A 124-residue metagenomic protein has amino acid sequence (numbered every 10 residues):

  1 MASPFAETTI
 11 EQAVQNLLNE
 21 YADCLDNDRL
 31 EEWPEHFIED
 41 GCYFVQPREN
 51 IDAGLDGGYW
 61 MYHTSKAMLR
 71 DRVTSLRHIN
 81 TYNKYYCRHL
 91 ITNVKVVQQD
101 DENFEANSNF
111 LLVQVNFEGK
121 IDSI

Functional and structural regions predicted by a protein language model:
M1-E31, E35-E39: Short, low-complexity N-terminal intrinsically disordered segments enriched in polar/charged residues
F5-T8, L18, Y43-V45, H78-Y82 (+1 more regions): Short secondary-structure boundary micro-motifs
Q12-Q15, Q46, Q98-Q99, Q114: Residue-identity detector for glutamine
E39-N109: A solvent-exposed, acidic/Ser-Thr-rich amphipathic alpha-helical stretch
F110-N116: Beta-strand elements of well-folded, non-transmembrane domains
E118-I124: Short, intrinsically disordered, charge-balanced linker/junction segments flanking boundaries in proteins
